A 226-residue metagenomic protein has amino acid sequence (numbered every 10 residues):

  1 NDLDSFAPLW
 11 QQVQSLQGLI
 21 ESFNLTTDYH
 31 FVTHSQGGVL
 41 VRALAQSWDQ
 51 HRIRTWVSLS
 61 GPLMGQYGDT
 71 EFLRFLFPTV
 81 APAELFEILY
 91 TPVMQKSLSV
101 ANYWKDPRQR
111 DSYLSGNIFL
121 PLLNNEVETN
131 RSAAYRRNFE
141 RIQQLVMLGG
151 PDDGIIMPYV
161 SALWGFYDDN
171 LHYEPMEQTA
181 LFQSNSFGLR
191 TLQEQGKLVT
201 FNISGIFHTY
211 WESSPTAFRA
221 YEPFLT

Functional and structural regions predicted by a protein language model:
N1-L3, Q36-V39, G61-G65, P151-I155 (+1 more regions): Solvent-exposed loop/turn segments at secondary-structure junctions within structured extracellular/periplasmic domains
D2-Q11: N-terminal beta-loop-helix "entrance" segment that forms/cooperates in small-molecule cofactor or anionic ligand
W10-S115: Serine-dependent carboxylesterase/thioesterase catalytic core of lipase-like alpha/beta-hydrolase/SGNH enzymes
I20-T27, W48, T129-F139, R190-T191: Surface-exposed acidic, glycine-flexible loop patches that form ligand/cofactor-binding and adhesion interfaces
L76, V80-A81, Y90, P107 (+2 more regions): Intrinsically disordered, low-complexity boundary segments flanking structured domains
M94-Y159: Serine-hydrolase catalytic core
Y135-T226: C-terminal catalytic-base region of ester-bond hydrolases, centering on the histidine of the charge-relay
